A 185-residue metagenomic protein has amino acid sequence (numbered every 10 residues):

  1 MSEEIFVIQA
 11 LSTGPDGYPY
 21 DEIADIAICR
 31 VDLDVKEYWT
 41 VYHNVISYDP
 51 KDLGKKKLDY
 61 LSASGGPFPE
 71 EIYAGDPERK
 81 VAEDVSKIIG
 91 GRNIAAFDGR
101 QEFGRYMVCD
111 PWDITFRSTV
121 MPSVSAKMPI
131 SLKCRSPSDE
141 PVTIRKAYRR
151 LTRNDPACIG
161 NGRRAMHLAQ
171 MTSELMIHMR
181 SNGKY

Functional and structural regions predicted by a protein language model:
S2-F103: Conserved non-catalytic scaffold segment of RNase H-like nuclease domains
V7-G14, I114, S118-S125: Short, charged/polar N-terminal "headpieces" of proteins
L61, S131-A147, L151: Charged, glycine/proline-rich intrinsically disordered loops and linkers
I72-R79, S138, R163-M166: Conserved phosphate-coordination/catalytic loops
G90-R100, R105, T143-Y185: Acidic, Mg2+-coordinating catalytic module of metal-dependent nucleases/exonucleases that use a two-metal-ion mechanism
R105-W112: A short secondary-structure junction motif
D110, S118-E140: Short alpha-helix plus adjacent loop in nuclease-associated cores
